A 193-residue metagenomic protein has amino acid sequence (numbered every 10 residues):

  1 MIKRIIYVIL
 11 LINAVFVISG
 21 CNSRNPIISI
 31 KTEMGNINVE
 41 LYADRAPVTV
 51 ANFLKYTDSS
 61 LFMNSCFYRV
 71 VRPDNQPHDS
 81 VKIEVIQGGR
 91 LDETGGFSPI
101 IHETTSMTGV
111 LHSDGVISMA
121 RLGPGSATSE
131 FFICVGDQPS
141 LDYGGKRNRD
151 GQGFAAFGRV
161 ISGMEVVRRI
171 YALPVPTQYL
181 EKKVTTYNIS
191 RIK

Functional and structural regions predicted by a protein language model:
M1-I9: Bacterial N-terminal signal peptides that target proteins for export
I2, F16-K193: Cyclophilin-like peptidyl-prolyl cis-trans isomerases
V8-V17: Bacterial N-terminal signal peptides
